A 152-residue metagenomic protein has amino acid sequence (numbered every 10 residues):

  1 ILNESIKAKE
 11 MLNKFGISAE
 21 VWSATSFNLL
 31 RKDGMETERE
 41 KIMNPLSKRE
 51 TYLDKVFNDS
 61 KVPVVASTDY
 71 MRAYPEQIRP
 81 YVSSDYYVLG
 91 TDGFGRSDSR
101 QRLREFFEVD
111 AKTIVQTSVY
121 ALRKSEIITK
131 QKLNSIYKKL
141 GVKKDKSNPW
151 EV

Functional and structural regions predicted by a protein language model:
I1-V152: Thiamine diphosphate
